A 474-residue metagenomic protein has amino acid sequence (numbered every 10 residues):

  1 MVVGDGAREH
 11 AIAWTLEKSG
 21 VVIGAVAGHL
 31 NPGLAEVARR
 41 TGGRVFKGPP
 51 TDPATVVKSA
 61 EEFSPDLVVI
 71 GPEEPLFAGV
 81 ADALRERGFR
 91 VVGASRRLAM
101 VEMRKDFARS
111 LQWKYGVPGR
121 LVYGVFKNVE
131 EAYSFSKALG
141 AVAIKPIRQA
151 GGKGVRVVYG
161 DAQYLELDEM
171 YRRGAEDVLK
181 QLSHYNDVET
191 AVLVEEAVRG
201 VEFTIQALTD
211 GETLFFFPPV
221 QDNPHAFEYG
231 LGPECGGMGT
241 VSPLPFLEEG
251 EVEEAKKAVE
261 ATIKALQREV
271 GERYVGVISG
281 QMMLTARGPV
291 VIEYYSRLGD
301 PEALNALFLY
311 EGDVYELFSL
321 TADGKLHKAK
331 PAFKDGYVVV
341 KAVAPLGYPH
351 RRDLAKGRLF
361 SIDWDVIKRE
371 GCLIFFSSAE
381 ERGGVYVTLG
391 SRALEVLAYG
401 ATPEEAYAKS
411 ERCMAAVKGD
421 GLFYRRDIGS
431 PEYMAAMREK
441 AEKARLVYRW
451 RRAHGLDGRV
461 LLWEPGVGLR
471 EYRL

Functional and structural regions predicted by a protein language model:
M1-R97: ATP-binding N-terminal substructure of ATP-dependent carboxylate-amine bond-forming enzymes
R44-D52, V122-N128, V158: Short acidic-hydrophobic, aromatic-tinged amphipathic segments that line or gate anion-handling sites
V92-G154, A344: A conserved helix-loop-beta module that forms one wall/lid of the active-site cleft in ATP-utilizing catalytic domains
V155-N305: Internal nucleotide-binding/catalytic subdomain
A255-S279, Y295-G371, E381: Active-site "cap" helix and flanking loop/linker of ATP-utilizing ligase/carboxylase catalytic domains
V343-Y386, A441-R470: Glycine-rich active-site loop/lid that clamps phosphate-bearing ligands
T388-L474: Generic C-terminus detector
